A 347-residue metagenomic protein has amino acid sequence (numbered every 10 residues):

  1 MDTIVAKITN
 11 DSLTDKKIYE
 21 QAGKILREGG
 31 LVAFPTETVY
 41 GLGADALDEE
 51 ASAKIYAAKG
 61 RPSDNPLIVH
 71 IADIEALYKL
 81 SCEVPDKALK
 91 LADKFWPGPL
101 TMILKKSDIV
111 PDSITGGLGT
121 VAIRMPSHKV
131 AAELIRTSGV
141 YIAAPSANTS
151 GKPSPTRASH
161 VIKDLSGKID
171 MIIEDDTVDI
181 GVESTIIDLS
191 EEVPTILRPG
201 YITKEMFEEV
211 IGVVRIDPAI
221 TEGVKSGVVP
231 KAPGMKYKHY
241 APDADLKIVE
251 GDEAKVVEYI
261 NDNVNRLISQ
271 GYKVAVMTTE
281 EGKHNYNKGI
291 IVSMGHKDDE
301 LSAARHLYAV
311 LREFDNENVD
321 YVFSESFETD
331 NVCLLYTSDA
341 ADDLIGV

Functional and structural regions predicted by a protein language model:
M1-S338: Active-site-adjacent structural elements in enzyme catalytic cores
Y336-V347: Single conserved hydrophobic/aromatic residue that forms the stacking wall/gate of nucleotide- or nucleobase-binding
